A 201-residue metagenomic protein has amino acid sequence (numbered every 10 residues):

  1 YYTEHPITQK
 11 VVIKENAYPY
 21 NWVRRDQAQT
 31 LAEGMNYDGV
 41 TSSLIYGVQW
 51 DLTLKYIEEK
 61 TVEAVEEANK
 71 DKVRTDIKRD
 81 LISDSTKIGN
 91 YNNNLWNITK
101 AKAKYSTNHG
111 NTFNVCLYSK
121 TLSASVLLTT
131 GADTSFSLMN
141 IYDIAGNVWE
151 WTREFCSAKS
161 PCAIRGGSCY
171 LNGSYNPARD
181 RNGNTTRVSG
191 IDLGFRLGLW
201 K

Functional and structural regions predicted by a protein language model:
Y1, G47, E150, G194-R196: Residue-level signal for functionally critical sites in structured catalytic/ligand-binding pockets
Y1-D143, K201: Short aromatic-cysteine micro-motif
P19-D26, T30-E33, I45, L128-F136 (+1 more regions): Disulfide-stabilized, aromatic/cysteine-rich ligand-recognition loop
E59, E154-S157: Short, well-ordered loop/turn and helix-capping segments at boundaries between secondary-structure elements and domains
D143-I144, D192: Residue-level recognition of short, solvent-exposed, well-ordered loop/turn junctions that link secondary-structure
G146-E154: Active-site-proximal beta-strands of protease catalytic cores
